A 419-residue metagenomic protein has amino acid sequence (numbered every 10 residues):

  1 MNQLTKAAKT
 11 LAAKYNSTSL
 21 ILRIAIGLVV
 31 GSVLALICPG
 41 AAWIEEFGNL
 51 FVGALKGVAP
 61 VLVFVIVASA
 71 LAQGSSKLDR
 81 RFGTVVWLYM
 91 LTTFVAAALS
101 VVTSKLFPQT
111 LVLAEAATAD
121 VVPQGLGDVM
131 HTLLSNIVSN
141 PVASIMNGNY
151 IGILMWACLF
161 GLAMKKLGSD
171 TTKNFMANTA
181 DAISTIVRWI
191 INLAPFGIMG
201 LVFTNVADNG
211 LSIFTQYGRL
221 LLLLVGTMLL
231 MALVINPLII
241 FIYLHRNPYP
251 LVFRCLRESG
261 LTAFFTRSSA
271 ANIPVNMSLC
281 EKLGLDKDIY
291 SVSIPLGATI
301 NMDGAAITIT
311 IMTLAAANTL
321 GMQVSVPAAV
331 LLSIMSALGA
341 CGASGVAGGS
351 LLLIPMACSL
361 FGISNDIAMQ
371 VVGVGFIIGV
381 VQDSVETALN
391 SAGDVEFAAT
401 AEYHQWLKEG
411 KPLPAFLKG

Functional and structural regions predicted by a protein language model:
L11-I37, V52-L55, R80-P250, K411-G419: Signature of multi-pass transmembrane helix bundles
W43-I44, D79, L211-R219, R246-R254 (+2 more regions): Membrane-water interface of transmembrane alpha-helices in multipass transporters/channels
E45, N49-G53, A143, N174-W189 (+4 more regions): Short amphipathic alpha-helical coupling elements at transmembrane boundaries
A54, M90-F94, A98, V225-L229 (+4 more regions): Hydrophobic transmembrane alpha-helical segments of multi-pass transport and channel proteins
L71-R80, K166-D170, N209, H245-P248 (+4 more regions): Juxtamembrane helix-boundary/capping and inter-helix hinge elements in multi-pass membrane proteins
K77-V85, T185-N192, K282-A298, V326-P327 (+2 more regions): Membrane-interface alpha-helices at helix entry/exit sites of multi-pass transporters
E258-A340, A398, K411-K418: Helix-loop-helix junctions within the multi-pass membrane cores of secondary transporters/permeases
I311-G419: Transmembrane alpha-helical segments and their short flanking loops that form helix-hairpins/helix-helix interfaces
